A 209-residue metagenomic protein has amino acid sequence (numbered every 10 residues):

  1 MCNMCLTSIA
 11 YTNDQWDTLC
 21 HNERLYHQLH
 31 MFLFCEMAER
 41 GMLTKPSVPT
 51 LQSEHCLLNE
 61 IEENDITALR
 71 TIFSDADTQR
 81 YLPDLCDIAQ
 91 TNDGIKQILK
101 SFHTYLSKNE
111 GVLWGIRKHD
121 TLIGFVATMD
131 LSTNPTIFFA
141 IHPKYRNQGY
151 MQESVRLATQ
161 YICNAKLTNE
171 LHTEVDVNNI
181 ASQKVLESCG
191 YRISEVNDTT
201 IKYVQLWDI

Functional and structural regions predicted by a protein language model:
C2-R80, L113-I209: Acyl-donor (CoA/ACP) binding surface of acyl/acetyltransferases
D77-S101, V112: Conserved GNAT-fold acetyl-CoA-binding loop/helix
K100-H103, T121: Generic short alpha-helical segment signal, independent of protein family or function, capturing local helix propensity
T104-N109: Short loop/turn motifs at secondary-structure junctions and domain boundaries
